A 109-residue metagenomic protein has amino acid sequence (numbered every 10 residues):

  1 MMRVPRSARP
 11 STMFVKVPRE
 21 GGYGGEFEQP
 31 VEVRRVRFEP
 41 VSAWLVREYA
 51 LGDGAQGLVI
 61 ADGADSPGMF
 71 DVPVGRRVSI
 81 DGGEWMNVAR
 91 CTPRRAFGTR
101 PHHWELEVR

Functional and structural regions predicted by a protein language model:
M1-F27: Active-site-proximal polar cores
G22-R109: Short, conserved turn/kink motifs that form compact alpha/beta structural patches or helix kinks used as
